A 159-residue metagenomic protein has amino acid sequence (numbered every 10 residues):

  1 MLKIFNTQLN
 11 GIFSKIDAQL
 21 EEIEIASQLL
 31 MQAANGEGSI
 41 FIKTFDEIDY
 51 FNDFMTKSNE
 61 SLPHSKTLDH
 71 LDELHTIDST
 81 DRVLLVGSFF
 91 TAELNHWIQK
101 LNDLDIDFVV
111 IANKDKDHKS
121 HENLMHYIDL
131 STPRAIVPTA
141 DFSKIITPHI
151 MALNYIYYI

Functional and structural regions predicted by a protein language model:
M1, A18-E22, P148, A152: Catalytic cores of large soluble enzymes that bind and process phosphate-bearing ligands
M1-A18: Generic N-terminal amphipathic, Lys/Arg-enriched alpha-helix
Q8-G11, L29-Q32, D53, Y155 (+1 more regions): Alpha-helical scaffold segments in soluble metabolic enzymes
F13-I23, V83-A92: Short, glycine-rich nucleotide/cofactor-binding loops
A18-N35: A short, well-structured juxtamembrane/interface segment
S39, F45-I159: Glycine-rich phosphate-binding loops that contact phosphosugars or nucleotide phosphates
